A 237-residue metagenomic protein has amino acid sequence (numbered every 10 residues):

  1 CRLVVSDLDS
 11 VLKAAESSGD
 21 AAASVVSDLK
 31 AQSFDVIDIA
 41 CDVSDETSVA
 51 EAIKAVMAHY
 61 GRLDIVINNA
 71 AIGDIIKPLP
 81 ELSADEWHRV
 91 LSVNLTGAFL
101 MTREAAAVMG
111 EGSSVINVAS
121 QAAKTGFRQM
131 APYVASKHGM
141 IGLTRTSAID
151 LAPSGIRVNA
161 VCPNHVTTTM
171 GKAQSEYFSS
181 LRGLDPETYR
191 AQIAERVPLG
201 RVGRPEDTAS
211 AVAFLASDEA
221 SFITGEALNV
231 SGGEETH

Functional and structural regions predicted by a protein language model:
C1-Y60, D74-I75, D85, E176-Y177: Short-chain dehydrogenase/reductase
G73-I76, T125, R201, V212-F214 (+1 more regions): Short C-terminal tail/terminal secondary-structure segment of NAD(P)H-dependent dehydrogenase/reductase domains
K77-L79, E86-H88, I193: Substrate-binding pocket helix/loop in short-chain dehydrogenase/reductase
L79-P80, G112, T125-A131, P153-S154 (+2 more regions): Active-site loop immediately N-terminal to the catalytic Tyr-X3-Lys motif of short-chain dehydrogenase/reductase
T102, S136, T144: Active-site helix of classical SDR
S120: Residue(s) in the substrate-gating loop at a strand-loop-helix junction that position the organic substrate next
A152, R157, I223-G225: Short, small/polar-rich loop/turn modules that mediate ligand/substrate recognition or access, typified
